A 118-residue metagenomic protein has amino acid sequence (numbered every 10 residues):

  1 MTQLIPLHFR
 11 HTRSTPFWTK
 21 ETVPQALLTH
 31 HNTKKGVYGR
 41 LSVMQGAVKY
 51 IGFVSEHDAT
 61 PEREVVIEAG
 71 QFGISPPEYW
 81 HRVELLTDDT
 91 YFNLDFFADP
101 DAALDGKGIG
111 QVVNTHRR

Functional and structural regions predicted by a protein language model:
M1-H31: A short, N-terminal "cap"/entry segment at the start of jelly-roll beta-barrel domains of the cupin/DSBH fold
Q3-L4, G73, D89, A98 (+1 more regions): Eukaryotic, polar/proline-rich low-complexity intrinsically disordered regions
G36-V54: Short, conserved beta-strand element in jelly-roll/cupin
Y38-S42, V65, V83: His/acidic/aromatic-lined binding-pocket segments of jelly-roll/cupin-type domains and related regulatory beta-sandwich
S55-E78: Short acidic-glycine-tyrosine-enriched beta hairpin
P76-D101: Ligand-binding loop in jelly-roll beta-barrel domains
F97, D101-R118: Low-complexity intrinsically disordered segments
